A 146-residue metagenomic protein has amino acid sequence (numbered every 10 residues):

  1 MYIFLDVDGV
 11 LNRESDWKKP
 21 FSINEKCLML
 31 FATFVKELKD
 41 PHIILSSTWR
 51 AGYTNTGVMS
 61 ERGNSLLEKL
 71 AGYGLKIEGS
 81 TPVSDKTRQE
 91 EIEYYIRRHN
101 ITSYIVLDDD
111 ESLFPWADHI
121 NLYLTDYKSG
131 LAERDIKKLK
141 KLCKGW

Functional and structural regions predicted by a protein language model:
M1-W146: Catalytic phosphate/metal-binding cores of nucleic-acid and nucleotide-processing enzymes, i.e., regions that mediate
